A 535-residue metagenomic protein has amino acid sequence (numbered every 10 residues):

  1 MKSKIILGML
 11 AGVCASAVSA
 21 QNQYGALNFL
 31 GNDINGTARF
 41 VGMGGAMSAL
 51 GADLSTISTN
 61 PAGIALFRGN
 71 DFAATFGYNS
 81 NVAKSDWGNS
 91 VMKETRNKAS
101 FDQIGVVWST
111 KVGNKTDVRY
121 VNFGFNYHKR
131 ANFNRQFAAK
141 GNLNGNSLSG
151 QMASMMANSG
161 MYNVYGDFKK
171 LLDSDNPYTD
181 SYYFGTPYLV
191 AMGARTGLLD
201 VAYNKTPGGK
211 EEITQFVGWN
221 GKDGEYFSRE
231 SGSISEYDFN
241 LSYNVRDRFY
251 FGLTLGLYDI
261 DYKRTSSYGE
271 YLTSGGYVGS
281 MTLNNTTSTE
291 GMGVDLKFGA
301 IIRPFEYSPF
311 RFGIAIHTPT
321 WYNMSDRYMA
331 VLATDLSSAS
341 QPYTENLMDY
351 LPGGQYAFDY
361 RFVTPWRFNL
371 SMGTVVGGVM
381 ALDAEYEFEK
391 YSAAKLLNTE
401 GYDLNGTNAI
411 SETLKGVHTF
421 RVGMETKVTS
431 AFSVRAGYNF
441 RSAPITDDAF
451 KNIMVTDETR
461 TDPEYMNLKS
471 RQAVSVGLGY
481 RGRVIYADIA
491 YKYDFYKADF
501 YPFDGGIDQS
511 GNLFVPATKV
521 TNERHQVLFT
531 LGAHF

Functional and structural regions predicted by a protein language model:
M1-Y24, F535: Bacterial Sec-dependent N-terminal signal peptides
L7-G8, V13, L50, N81 (+1 more regions): A broad, structure-centric signal for solvent-exposed, well-ordered loop/edge residues that line or flank functional
Q21-N35, F40-V41, S109-F535: Outer-membrane beta-barrel porins/channels
A38, L50-T59, A65-F137, N142-L143 (+1 more regions): Outer-membrane beta-barrel translocator/receptor signature
